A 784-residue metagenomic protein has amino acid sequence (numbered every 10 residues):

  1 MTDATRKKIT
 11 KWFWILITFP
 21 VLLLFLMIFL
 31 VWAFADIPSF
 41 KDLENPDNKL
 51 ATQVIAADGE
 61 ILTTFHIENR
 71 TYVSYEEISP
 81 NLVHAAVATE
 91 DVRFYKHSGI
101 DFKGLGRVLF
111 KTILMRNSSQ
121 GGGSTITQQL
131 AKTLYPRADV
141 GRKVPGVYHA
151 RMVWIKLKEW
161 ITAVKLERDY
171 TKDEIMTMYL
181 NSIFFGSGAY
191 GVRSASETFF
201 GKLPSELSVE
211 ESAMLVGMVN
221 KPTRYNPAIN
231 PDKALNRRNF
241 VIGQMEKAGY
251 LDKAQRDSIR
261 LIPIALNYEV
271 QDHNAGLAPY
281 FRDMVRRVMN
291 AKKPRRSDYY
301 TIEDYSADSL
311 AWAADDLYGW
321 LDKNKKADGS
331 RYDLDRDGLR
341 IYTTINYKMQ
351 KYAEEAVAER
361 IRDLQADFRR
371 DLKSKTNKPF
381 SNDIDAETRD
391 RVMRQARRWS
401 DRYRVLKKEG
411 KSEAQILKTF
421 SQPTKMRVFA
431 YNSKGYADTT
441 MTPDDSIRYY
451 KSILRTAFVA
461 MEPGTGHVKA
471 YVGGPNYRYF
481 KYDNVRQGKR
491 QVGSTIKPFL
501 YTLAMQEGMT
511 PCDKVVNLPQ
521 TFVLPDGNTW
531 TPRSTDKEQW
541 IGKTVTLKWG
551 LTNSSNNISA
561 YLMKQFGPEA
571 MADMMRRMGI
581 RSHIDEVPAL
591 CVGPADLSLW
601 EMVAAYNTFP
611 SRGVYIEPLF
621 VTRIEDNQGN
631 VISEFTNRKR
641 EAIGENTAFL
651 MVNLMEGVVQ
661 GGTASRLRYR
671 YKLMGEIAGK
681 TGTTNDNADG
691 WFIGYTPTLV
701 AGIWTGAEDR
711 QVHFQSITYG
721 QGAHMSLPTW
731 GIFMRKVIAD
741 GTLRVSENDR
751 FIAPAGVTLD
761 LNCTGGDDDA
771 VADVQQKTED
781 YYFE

Functional and structural regions predicted by a protein language model:
M1-I55, R93, I113, L364: N-terminal type II signal-anchor transmembrane helix that functions as the membrane-insertion/stop-transfer segment
K49-A51, I55-W312, W320, S330 (+4 more regions): Peptidoglycan glycan-strand catalytic modules in the bacterial/periplasmic cell-wall system
T71-E76, I341, Y450-T456, Y479-F499 (+2 more regions): Short active-site loop at a secondary-structure junction that contains or immediately precedes the catalytic residue(s)
A88-D101, M115-S119, L166-K172, F184-A189 (+15 more regions): Bacterial peptidoglycan biogenesis and beta-lactam-recognition machinery
T125-I126, T133-D139, P145-Y148, M152 (+5 more regions): Active-site-adjacent helix/loop patches that line small-molecule binding or acyl-intermediate pockets
K253-K411, Q539: Non-catalytic structural connector segments
P263, Q487-T544, E617-N630: Short, glycine/proline-biased beta-turn/loop segments that scaffold the active-site neighborhood
P279, T343, Y347-D363, A396-E462 (+6 more regions): A penicillin-recognizing enzyme superfamily signal
